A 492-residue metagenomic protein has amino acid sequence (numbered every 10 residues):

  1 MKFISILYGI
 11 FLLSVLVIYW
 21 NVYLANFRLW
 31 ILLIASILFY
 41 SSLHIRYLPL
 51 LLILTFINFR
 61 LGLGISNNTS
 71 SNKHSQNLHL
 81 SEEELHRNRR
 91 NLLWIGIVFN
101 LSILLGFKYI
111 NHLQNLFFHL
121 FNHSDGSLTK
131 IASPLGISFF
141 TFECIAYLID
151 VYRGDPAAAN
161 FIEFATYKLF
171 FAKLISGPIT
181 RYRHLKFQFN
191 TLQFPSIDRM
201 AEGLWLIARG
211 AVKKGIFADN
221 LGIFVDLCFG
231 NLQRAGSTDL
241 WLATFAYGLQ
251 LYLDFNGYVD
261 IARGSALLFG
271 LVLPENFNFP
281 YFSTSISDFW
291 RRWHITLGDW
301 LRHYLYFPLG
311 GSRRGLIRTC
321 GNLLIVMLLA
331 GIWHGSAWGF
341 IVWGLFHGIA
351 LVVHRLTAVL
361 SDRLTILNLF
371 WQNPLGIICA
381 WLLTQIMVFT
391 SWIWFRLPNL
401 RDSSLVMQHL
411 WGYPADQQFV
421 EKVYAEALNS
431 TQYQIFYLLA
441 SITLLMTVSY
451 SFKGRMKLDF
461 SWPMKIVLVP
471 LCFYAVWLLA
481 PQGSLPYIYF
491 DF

Functional and structural regions predicted by a protein language model:
M1-L445, G454-D491: Membrane-embedded transmembrane alpha-helical bundles that form the catalytic cores of multi-pass lipid-modifying
T447-S449: Small side chains
